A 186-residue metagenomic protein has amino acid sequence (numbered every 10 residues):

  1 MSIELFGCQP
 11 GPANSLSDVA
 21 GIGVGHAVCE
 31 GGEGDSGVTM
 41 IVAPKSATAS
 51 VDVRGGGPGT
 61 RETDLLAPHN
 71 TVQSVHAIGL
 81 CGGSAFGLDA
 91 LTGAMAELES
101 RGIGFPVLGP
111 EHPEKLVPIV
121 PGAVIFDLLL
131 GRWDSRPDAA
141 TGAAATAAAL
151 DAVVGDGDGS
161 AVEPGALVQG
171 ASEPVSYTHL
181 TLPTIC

Functional and structural regions predicted by a protein language model:
M1-G104, L116-A123: Generic N-terminal targeting/processing segments that precede catalytic cores or assembly contacts
D89, E114, P137-A144, V162: Residues forming well-ordered secondary-structure scaffolds
E97, R101-G104, F126, A145-V153: Mid-sequence acidic-hydrophobic segments that form the walls of catalytic/ligand-binding cavities or oligomerization
F105-G109: Surface-exposed patches in mature extracellular/periplasmic domains of secreted proteins
E111-P113, F126-D127: Glycine-rich nucleotide/cofactor/substrate-binding loop typically near the N-terminus or early in the first domain
P118-A144, A149: Conserved short S/T/G-enriched processing/targeting/catalytic segments and their helical context
V153-Y177: Intrinsically disordered, low-complexity linker/loop segments enriched in Gly/Pro and charged/polar residues
T178-T184: Conserved small/polar residues in nucleotide/adenosyl-binding loops
